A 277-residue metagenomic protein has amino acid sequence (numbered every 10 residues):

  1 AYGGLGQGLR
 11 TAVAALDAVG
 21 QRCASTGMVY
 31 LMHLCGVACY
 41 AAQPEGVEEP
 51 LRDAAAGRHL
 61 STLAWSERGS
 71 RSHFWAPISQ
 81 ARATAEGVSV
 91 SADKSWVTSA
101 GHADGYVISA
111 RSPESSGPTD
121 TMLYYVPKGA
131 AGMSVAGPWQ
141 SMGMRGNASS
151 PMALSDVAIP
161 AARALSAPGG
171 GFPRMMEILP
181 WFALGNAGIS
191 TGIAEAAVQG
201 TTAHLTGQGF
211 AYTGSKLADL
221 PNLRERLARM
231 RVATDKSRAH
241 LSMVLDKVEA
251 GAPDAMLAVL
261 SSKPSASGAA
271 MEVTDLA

Functional and structural regions predicted by a protein language model:
Y2-T98: Glycine-rich flavin
A15, G36, V90-A92, Y124 (+4 more regions): Buried hydrophobic positions in well-ordered alpha/beta secondary-structure cores of metabolic enzymes
G46-V47, K216, L223, G251-A258: Residue-level recognition of alpha-helical structural elements
D93-S134: A short core secondary-structure module
S141-A233: Glycine-rich beta->alpha junctions and the first turn(s) of the following alpha-helix
Q199-H204, S237-M243, M271-E272: Extended, amphipathic, non-transmembrane alpha-helical segments
D235-S265: C-terminal helix-coil-helix/basic helical segment that borders enzyme active sites and/or dimer interfaces and provides
P253, P264-A277: Alpha-helix capping/hinge segments and adjacent helical runs
